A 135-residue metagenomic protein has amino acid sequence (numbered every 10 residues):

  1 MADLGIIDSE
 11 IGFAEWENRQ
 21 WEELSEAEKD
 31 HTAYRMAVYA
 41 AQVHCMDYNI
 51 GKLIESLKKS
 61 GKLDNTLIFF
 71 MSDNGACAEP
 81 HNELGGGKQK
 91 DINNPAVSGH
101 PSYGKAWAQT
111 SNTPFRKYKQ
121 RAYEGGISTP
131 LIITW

Functional and structural regions predicted by a protein language model:
M1, G12-E15, R121, I127: Alpha-amylase-like alpha-glycosidases and glucanotransferases acting on alpha-linked glucans and related
M1-A2, R116: Surface-exposed loop and adjacent secondary-structure segments within mature catalytic domains
D3-V38, N74-G86: Active-site His/acidic residue clusters
I11-E15, C45-G86, I132: Metal-dependent active-site segment of extracytoplasmic phospho-/sulfohydrolases and closely related
A33-A41, R116-A122: Active-site rim elements
A37, H44-G51, Q109, G126: A structural signal for well-ordered alpha-helical segments within the folded catalytic domains of diverse enzymes
A40, N65, G126-S128: A structure-centric signal for secondary-structure junctions around beta-strands
I54-E55, Q89, N93-W135: Substrate-binding rim/cap in mid-to-C-terminal beta-strand-loop elements of soluble/periplasmic
